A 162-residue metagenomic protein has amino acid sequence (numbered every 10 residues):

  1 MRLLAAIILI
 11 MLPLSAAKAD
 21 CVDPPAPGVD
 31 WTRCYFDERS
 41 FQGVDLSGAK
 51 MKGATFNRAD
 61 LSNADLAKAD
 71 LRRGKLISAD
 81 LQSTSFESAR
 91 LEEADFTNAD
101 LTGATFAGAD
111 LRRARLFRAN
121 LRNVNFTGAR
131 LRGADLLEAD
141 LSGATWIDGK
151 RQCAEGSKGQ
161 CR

Functional and structural regions predicted by a protein language model:
M1-A5: Positively charged n-region of N-terminal signal peptides that target proteins for export
L9-A17: Hydrophobic h-region of N-terminal signal peptides that target proteins for export in Gram-negative bacteria
A17-R162: Tandem repeat scaffolds
